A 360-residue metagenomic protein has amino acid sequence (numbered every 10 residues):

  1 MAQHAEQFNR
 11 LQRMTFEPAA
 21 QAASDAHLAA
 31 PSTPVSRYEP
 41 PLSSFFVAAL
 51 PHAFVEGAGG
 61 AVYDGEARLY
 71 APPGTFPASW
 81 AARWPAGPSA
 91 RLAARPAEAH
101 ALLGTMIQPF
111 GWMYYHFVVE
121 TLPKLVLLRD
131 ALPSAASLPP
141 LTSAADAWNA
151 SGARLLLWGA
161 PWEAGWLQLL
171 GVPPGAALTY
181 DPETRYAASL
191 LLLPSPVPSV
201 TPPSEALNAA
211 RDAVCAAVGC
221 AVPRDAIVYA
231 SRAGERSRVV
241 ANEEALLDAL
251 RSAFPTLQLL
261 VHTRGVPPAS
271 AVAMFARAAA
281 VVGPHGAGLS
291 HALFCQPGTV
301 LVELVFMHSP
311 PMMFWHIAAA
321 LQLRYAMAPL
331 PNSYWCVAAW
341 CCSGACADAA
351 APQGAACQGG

Functional and structural regions predicted by a protein language model:
M1-G360: The feature primarily captures lumenal catalytic ectodomains of type II secretory-pathway glycosyltransferases
